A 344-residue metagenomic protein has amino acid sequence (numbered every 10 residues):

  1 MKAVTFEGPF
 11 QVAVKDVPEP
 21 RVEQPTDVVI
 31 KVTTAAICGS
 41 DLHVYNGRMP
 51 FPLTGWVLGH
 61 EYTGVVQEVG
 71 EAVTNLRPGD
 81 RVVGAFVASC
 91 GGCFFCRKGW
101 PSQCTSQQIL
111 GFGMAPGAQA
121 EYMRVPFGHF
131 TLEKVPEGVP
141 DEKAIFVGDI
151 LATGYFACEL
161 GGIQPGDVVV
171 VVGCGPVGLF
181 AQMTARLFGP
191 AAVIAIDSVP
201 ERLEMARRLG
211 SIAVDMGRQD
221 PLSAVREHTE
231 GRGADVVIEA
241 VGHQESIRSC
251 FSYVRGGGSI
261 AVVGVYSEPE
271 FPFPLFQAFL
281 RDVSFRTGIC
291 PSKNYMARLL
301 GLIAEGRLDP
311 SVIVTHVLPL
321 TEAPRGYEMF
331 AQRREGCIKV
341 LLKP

Functional and structural regions predicted by a protein language model:
P18-A35, R48-R97, P116, P136-G138: Glycine-rich beta-strand-centered segment in the early N-terminal region that forms part of a ligand/cofactor-binding
E23-Q24, R77, Q164, R255 (+1 more regions): Residue-level recognition of short, solvent-exposed, well-ordered loop/turn junctions that link secondary-structure
C90-V172, S311: NAD(P)H dinucleotide-binding glycine-rich loop of Rossmann-like/cofactor-binding domains, especially the beta1-alpha1
E137-Q219, S223: Mid-domain Rossmann-like dinucleotide-binding core that forms the NAD(H)/NADP(H) cofactor-binding site
G161, F188, E204, L209-S284 (+1 more regions): Glycine-rich cofactor phosphate-binding loops and adjacent beta1-alpha1 units of small-molecule cofactor enzyme domains
Q219, R248-S252, K293-P344: C-terminal hydrophobic helical "lid"/dimerization subdomain of Rossmann-like NAD(P)H-dependent oxidoreductases
S259-A261, F273-I313: Rossmann-fold dehydrogenase core element
